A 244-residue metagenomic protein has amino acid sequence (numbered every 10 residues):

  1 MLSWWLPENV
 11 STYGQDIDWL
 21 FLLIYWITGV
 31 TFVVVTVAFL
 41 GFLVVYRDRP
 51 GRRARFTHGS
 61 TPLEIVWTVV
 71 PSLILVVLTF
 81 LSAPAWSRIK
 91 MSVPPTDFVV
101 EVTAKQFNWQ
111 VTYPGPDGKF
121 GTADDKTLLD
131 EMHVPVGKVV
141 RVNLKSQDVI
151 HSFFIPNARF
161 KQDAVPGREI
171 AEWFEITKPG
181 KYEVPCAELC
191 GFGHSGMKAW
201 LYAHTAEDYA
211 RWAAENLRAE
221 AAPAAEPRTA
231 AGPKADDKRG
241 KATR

Functional and structural regions predicted by a protein language model:
M1-L23, L43-R244: Non-transmembrane, membrane-proximal soluble domains of secreted or membrane proteins
F21-V34: Alpha-helical transmembrane segments
F32-Y46: Alpha-helical transmembrane segments
